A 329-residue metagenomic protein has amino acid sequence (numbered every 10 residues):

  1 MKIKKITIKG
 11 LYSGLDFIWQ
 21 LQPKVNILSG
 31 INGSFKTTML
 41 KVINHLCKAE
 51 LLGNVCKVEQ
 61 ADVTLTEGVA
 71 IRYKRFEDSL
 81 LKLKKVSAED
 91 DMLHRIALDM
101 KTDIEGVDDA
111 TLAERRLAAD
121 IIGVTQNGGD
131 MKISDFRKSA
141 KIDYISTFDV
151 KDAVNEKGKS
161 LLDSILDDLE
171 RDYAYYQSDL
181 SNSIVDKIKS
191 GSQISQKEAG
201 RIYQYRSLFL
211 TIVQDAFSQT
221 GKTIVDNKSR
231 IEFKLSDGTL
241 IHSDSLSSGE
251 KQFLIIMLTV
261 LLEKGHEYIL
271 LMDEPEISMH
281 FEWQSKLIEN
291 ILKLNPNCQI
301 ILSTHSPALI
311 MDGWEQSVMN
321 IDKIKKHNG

Functional and structural regions predicted by a protein language model:
M1-G68, T211, V225-G329: Switch/communication elements of ASCE P-loop NTPase nucleotide-binding domains
A49-D244: Phosphate-coordinating catalytic segments in nucleotide- and nucleic-acid-processing enzymes
